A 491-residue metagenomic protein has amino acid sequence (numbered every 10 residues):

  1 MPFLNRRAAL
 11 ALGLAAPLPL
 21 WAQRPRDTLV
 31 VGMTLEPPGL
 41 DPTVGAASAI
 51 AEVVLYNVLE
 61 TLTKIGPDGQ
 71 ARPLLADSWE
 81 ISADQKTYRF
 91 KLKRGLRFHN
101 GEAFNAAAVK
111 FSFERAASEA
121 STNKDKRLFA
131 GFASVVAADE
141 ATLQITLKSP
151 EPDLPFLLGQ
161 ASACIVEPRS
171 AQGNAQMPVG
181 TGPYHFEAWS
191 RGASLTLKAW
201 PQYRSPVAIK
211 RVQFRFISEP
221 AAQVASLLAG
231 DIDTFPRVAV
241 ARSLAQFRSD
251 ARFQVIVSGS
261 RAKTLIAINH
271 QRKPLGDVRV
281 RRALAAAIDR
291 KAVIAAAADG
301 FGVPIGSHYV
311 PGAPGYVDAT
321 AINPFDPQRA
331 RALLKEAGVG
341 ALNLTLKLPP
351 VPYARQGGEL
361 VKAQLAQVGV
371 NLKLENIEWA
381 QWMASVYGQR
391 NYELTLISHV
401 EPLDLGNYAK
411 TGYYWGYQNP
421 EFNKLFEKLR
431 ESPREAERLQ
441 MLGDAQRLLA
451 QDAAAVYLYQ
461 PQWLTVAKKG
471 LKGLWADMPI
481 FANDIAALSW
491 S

Functional and structural regions predicted by a protein language model:
D27, P152, S190, A287-G315 (+2 more regions): Detector for C-terminal structural segments
G32-A83, E114, V179-T181: N-terminal lobe/hinge region of extracytoplasmic solute-binding protein
E36-E52, L75-A76, E102, D125 (+4 more regions): A structural "hinge/loop" feature
Q70, P150-E151, F156-V207, R211 (+4 more regions): Gly/Pro-rich hinge or "lid" segments in bacterial periplasmic/extracellular proteins
D77-T122, Q144, S226, P274-G276: Aromatic- and charge-enriched surface segment that lines or borders ligand/interaction sites
K91, D125-P168: Surface-exposed binding/hinge segments that line and control ligand-binding clefts or catalytic entry sites
T196-P201, I256, L275-A363, D444 (+1 more regions): Append "and occasionally in soluble cytosolic enzymes with long acidic Gly/Pro-rich linkers
W200-A245, K362, N371-K373: Ligand-site clamp/hinge motif
